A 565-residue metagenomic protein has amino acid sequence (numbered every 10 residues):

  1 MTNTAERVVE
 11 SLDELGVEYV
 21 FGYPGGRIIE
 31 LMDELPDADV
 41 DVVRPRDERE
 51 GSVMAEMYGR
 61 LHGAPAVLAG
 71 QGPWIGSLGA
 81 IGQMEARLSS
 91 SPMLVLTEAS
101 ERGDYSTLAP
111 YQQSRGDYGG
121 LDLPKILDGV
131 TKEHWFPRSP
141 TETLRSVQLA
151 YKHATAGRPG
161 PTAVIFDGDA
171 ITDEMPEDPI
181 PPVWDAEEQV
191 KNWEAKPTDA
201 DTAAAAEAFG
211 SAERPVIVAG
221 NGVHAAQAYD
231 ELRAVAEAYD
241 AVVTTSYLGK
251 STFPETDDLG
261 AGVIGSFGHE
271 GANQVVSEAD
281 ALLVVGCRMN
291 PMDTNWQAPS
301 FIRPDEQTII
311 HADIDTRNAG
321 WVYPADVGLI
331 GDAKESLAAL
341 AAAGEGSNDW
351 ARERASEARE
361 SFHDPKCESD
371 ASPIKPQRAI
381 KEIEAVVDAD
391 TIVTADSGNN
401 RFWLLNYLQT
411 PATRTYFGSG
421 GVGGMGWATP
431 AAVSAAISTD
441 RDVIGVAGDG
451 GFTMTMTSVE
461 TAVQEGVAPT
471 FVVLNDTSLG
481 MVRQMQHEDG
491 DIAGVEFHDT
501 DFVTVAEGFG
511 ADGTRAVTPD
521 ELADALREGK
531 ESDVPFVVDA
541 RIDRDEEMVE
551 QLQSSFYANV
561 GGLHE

Functional and structural regions predicted by a protein language model:
M1-G346, A389, V467-F471: N-terminal alpha/beta PP-like core and its mobile active-site loop of ThDP/TPP-dependent enzymes
A5-E18, Y23-G26, E30-P36, Y229 (+4 more regions): Active-site diphosphate/adenylate-binding microenvironment
Y23-G25, V43-V53, L68-G76, R138-S139 (+5 more regions): Active-site nucleophile and cofactor-binding loops and adjacent substrate-binding regions of central metabolic enzymes
D47-E48, R115-D117, W193-A204, G265-G268 (+5 more regions): A general structural motif
Y111-S114, Q464-V549: Thiamine diphosphate
R138-T141, E306-N399, V517-L526, V534-E565: Phosphate/pyrophosphate-binding active-site segments
I309, I383, A395, S434 (+5 more regions): Hydrophobic, well-ordered secondary-structure elements that form the walls of internal hydrophobic environments
W427, A431-T470, L474: Catalytic phosphate/nucleotide-handling subdomain of diverse soluble enzymes
